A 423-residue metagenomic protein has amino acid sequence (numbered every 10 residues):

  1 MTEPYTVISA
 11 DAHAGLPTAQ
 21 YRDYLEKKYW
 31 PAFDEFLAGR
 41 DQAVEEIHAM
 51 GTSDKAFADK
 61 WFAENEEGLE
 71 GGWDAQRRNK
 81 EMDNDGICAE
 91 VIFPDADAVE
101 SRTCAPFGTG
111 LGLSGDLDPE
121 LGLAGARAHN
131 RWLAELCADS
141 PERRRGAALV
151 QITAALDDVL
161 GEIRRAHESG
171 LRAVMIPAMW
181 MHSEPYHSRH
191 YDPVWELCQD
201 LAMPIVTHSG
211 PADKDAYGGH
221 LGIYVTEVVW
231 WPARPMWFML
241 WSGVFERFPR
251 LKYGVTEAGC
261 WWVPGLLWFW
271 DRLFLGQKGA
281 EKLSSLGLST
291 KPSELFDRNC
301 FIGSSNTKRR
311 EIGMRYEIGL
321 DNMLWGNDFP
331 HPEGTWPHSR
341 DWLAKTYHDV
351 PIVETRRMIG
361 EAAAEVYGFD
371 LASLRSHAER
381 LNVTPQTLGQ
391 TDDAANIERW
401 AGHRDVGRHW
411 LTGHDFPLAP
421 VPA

Functional and structural regions predicted by a protein language model:
T2-I8, P17-A89, A124, A128-E135 (+9 more regions): Mid-to-C-terminal alpha-helical segments outside catalytic/metal-binding sites
V7-A10, E90-I92, R145-A148, V174-I176 (+4 more regions): Hydrophobic faces of well-ordered beta-strands that scaffold small-molecule active sites in alpha/beta enzyme cores
H13, W180, G210-P211, G259 (+1 more regions): Catalytic metal-binding/acid-base residues of hydrolase active sites
Q20-D34, T103-S114, E162-I163, Y191 (+1 more regions): Aromatic- and acidic-residue-enriched segments that line the glycan-binding/catalytic groove of carbohydrate-active
A58, W73-A75, E81, D85-P235 (+2 more regions): Active-site gating/metal-coordination segments in enzymes
E168-A173, Q199-P204, L221-Y224, F248-L251 (+2 more regions): Glycine-enriched alpha-helix->loop->beta-strand junction motifs that scaffold or abut catalytic
I205, S209-P211, W241-G243, P249-D297: Aromatic-lined glycan-binding groove of carbohydrate-active enzymes
A233-W237, E281-S285, G303-K308: A general structural motif
